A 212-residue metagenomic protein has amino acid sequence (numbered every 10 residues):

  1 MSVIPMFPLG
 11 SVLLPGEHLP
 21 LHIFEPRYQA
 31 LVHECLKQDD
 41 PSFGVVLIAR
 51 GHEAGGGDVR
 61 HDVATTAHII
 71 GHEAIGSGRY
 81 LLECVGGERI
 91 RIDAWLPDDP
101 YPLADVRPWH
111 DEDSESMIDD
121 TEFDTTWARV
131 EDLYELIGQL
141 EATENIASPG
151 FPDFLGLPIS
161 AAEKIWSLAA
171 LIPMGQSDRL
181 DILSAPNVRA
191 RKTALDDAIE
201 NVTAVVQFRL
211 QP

Functional and structural regions predicted by a protein language model:
M1-P212: N-terminal low-complexity, acidic/polar interaction/targeting segments
